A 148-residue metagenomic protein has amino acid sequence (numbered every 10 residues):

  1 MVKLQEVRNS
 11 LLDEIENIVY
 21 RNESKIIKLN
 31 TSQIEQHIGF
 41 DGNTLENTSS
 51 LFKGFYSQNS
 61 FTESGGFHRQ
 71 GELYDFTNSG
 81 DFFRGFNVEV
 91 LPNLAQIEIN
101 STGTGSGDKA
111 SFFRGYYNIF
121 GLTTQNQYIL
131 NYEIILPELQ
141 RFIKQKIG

Functional and structural regions predicted by a protein language model:
M1-G148: Short, Lys/Arg-rich flexible segments
